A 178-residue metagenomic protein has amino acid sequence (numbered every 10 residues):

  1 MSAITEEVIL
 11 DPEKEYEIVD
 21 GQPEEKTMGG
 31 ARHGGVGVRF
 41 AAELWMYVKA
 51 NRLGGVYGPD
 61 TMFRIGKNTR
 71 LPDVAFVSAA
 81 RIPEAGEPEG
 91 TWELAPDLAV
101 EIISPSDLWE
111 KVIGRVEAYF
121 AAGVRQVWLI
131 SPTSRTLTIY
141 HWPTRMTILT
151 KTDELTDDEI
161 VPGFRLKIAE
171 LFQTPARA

Functional and structural regions predicted by a protein language model:
M1-A178: Gly/Pro/Ser/Thr-rich low-complexity, intrinsically disordered segments predominantly at protein N-termini
